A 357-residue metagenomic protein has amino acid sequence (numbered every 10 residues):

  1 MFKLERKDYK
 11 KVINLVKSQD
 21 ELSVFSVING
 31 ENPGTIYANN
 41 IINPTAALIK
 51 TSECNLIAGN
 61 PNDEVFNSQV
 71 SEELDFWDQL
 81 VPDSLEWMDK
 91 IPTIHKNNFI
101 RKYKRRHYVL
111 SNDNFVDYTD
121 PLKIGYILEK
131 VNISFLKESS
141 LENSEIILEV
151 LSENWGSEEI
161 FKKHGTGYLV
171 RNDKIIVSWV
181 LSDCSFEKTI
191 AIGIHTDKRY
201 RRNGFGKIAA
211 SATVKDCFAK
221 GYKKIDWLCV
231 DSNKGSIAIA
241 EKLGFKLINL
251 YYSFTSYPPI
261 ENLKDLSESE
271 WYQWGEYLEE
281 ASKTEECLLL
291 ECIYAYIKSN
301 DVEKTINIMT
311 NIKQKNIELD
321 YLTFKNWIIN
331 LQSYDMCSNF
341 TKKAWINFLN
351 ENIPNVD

Functional and structural regions predicted by a protein language model:
M1-E21, F115-W155, L266-K283: Short amphipathic alpha-helix that is part of the acyltransferase structural core
P33-G34, A38-E138, F254, K315: Acyl-donor-binding surface of acyltransferase catalytic domains
D63-Q69, I192, R202-C217, A238 (+1 more regions): Conserved acetyl-CoA-binding loop-helix of GNAT-fold acetyltransferases
D75-L85, C217-C229: Conserved GNAT acetyl-CoA-binding A-motif
W87-N98, K207, D231-N249: Conserved active-site alpha-helix within GNAT-family acetyltransferase domains
R101-S111, G244-E261, D320: Conserved catalytic-core motifs of GNAT/GCN5-like acyltransferases
E153-K198: A conserved beta-strand-loop-helix scaffold within acyl/acetyltransferase catalytic domains
E268, D301-K304, I329-V356: Alpha-helical linker/edge segments of TPR/alpha-solenoid repeat scaffolds and analogous pre-/post-domain helices
